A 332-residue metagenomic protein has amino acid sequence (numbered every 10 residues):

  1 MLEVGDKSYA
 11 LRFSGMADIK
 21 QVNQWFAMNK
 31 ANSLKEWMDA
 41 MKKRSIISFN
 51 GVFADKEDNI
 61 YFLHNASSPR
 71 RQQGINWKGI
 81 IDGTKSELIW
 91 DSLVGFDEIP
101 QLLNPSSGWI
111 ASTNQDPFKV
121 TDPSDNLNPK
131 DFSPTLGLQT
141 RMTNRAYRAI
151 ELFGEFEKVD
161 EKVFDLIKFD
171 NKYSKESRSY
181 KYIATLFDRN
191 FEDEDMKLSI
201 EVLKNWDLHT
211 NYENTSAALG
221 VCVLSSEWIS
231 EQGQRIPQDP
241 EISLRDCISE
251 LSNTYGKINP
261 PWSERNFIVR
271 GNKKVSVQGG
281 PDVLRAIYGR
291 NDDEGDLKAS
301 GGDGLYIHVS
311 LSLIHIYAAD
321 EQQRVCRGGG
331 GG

Functional and structural regions predicted by a protein language model:
M1-M196, N205, H209-T210, I314 (+1 more regions): Mature extracytoplasmic enzyme cores
K35, Q322-Q323: Alpha-helical hydrophobic packing sites
R44-I46, K56-R71, I110, E161-A318 (+2 more regions): Acidic, low-complexity N-terminal propeptides/linkers enriched in Ser/Thr/Asp/Gly that mediate export, maturation
E155, E321-Q322: A very general structural signal that marks isolated residues within well-ordered alpha-helical segments
